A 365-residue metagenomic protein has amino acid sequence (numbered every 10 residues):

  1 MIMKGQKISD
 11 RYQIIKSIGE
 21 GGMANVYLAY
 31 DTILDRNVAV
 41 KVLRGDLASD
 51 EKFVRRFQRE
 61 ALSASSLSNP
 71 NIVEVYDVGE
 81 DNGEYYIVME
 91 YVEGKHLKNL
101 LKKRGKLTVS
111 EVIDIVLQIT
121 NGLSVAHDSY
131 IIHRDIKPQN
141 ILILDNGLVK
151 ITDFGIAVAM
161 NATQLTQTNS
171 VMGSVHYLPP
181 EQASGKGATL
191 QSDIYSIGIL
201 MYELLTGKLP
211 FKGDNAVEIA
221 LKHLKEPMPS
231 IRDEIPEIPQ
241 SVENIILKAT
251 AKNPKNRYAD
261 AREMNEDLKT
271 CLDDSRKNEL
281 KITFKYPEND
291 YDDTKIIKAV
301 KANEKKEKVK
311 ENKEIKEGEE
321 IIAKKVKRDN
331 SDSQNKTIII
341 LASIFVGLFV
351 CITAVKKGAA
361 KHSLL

Functional and structural regions predicted by a protein language model:
I14-G21, V26: Protein kinase glycine-rich loop
R44-S66: AlphaC helix of the eukaryotic protein kinase fold
V78: Activation-segment/catalytic-loop signature of the eukaryotic protein kinase fold
N82-H96, L100, R104: Conserved short submotifs of the Hanks-type protein kinase catalytic core that shape the nucleotide-binding pocket
I115-V116: Activation segment signature within eukaryotic-like protein kinase domains
N121-I131: Protein kinase catalytic-loop region centered on the HRD/HxD motif
T206-P210, N253: Structural helix C-cap motif within protein kinase domains
R257: Conserved HRD-motif arginine in the catalytic loop of eukaryotic-like protein kinases
